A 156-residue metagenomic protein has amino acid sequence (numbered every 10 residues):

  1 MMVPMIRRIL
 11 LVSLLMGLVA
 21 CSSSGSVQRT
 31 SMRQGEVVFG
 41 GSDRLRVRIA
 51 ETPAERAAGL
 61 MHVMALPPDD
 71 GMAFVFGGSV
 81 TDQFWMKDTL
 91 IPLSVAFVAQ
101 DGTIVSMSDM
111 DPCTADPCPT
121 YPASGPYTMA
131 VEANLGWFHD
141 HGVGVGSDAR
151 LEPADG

Functional and structural regions predicted by a protein language model:
M1-M2, E152: Short hotspots in intrinsically disordered terminal tails
M2-L10: Bacterial N-terminal signal peptides that target proteins for export
V12-L14: Sec-dependent N-terminal signal peptides
G17-A20: C-terminal motif of bacterial Sec signal peptides marking the signal peptidase cleavage site
S22-G156: Compact, glycine-rich, soluble single-domain proteins
